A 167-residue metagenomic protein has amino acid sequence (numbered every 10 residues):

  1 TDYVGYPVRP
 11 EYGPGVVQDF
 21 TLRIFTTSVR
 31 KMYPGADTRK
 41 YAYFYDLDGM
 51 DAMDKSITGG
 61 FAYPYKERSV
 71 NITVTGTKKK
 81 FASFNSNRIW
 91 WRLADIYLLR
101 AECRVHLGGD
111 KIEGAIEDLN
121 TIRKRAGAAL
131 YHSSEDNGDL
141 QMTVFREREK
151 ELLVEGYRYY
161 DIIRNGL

Functional and structural regions predicted by a protein language model:
T1, G35-L167: Acidic/polar-rich alpha-helix caps and helix-coil junctions
T1-F25, V29: Polar, glycine-rich mid-to-C-terminal structural blocks that act as macromolecule-binding/assembly scaffolds
F25-R39: A surface-exposed, glycine/aromatic-enriched loop/edge motif typical of exported proteins
